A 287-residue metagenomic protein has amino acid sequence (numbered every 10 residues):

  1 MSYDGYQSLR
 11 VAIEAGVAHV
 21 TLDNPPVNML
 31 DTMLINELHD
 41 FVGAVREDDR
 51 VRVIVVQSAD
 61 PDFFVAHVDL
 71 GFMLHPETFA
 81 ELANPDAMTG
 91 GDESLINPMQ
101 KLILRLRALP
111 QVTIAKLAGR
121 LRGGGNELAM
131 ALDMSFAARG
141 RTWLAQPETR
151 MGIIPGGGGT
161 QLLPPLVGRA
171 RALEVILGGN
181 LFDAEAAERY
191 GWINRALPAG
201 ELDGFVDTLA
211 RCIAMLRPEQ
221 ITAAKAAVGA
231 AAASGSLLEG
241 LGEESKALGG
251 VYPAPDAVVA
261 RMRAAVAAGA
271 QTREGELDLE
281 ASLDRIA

Functional and structural regions predicted by a protein language model:
M1-A15, G179, D183-E185, G204 (+1 more regions): C-terminal alpha-helix plus adjacent terminal tail
M1-Q57, P61: Conserved CoA-thioester-binding segment of acyl-CoA-metabolizing enzymes
V20, V56, D69, L128-M130 (+3 more regions): Hydrophobic/aromatic residues within transmembrane alpha-helices of multi-pass small-molecule transporters
D23-P26, D31, Q57-H67, L132-P147 (+1 more regions): Short, charged helix-to-loop "capping" segments that act as catalytic/coupling loops
M33-E37, P98, R105, F205 (+2 more regions): Charged catalytic carboxylate motif
A44-V45, L106, I213, V251: Hydrophobic helix-cap positions at the C-terminus of alpha-helices in RecA-like/P-loop ATPase nucleotide-binding cores
S58-Q100, L121, G152: Glycine- (often His-adjacent) and acidic-residue-rich active-site loop that binds/positions the CoA thioester
L104-E219: Crotonase-fold acyl-CoA enzyme core
